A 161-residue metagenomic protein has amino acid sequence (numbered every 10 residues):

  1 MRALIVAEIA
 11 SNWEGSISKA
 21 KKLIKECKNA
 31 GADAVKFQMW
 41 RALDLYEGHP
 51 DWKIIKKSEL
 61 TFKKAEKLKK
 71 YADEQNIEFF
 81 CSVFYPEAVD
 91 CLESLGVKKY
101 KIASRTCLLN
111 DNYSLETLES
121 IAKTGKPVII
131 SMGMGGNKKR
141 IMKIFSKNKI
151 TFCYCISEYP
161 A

Functional and structural regions predicted by a protein language model:
M1-A161: Catalytic cores and adjacent flexible loops of soluble metabolic enzymes that perform enolate/carbanion chemistry on
